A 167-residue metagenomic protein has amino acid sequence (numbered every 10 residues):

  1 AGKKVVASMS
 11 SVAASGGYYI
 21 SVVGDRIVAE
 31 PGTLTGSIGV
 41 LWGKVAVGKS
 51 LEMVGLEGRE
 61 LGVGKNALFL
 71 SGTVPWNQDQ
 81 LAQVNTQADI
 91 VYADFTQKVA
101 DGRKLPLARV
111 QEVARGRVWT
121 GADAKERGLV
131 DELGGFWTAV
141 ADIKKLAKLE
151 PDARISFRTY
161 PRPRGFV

Functional and structural regions predicted by a protein language model:
A1-G102, I155-V167: Small-residue-centered hinge/linker elements
K4, A46, W119, G135-T138: Residue-level recognition of oxygen-bearing side chains
I27-E30, G128-A139: Short, well-structured beta-strand/strand-turn elements
K104-G134: Amphipathic alpha-helical substructures
L149-P151: Extracellular/periplasmic catalytic domains that process cell-envelope and extracellular macromolecules
